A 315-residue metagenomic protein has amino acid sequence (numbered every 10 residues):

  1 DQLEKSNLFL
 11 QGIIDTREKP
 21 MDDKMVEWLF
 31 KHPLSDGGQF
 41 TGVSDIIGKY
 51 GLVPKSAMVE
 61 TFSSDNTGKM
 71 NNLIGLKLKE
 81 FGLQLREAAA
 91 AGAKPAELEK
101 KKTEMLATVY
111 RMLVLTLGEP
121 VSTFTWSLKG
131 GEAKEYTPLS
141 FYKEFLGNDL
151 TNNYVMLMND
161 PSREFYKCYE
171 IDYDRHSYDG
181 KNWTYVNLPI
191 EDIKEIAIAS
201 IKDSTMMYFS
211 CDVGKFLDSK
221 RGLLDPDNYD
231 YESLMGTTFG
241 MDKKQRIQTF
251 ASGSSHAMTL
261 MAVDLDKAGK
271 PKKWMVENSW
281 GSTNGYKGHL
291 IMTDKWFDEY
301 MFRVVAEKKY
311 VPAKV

Functional and structural regions predicted by a protein language model:
D1-S127: Papain-like cysteine protease catalytic cores
Q2, G51, C211-K215, A262-K267 (+2 more regions): Short, flexible loop/turn elements at secondary-structure junctions
K5, K215-K220, P226-D227, K267-A268 (+1 more regions): Flexible loop/turn segments at secondary-structure boundaries
V43-D45, P54-S56, M207-C211, T259 (+2 more regions): Structural recognition of the beta-strand scaffold that forms the well-ordered cores of secreted hydrolase catalytic
I47, Q248-G281: Catalytic nucleophile-His microenvironment captured as a short glycine-rich beta-strand/loop that brackets
N72-K202, V213: Core regions of eukaryotic protease modules
K181-S255: Long, positively charged binding patches that form subdomain-scale interaction surfaces for polyanionic ligands
D266-V315: Conserved catalytic-core surface of thiol
